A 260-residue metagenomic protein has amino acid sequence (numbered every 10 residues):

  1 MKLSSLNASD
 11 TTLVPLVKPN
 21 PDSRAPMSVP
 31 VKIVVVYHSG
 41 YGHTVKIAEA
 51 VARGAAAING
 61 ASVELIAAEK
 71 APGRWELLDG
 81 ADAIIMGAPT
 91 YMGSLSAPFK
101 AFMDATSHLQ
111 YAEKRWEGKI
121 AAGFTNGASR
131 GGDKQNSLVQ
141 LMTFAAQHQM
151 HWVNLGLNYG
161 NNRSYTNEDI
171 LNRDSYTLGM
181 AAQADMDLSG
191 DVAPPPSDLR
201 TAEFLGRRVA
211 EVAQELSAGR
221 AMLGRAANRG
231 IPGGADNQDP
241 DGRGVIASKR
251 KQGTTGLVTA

Functional and structural regions predicted by a protein language model:
M1-P26, I231-D241, Q252-T259: N-terminal amphipathic/basic-hydrophobic helices that include classical n-h-c signal peptides and signal-anchor
S28-P30, W116: Short, flexible coil/linker segments at domain boundaries that flank nucleotide/cofactor-interacting
P30-I58: N-terminal beta1-alpha1 ligand-phosphate binding loop
V36-H38, I66, F124: Short hydrophobic segments within beta-strands
A56-G60, H108-Y111, M150, R207-A218: Generic secondary-structure signature for well-ordered alpha-helical cores
A61-A71: A short beta-strand-loop structural module common to alpha/beta enzyme folds
E69-T166: Helix-loop-strand module that forms the ligand-binding subsite of alpha/beta enzymes
G156-K251, G256-A260: Glycine-rich phosphate/pyrophosphate-binding loop and the adjoining helix
